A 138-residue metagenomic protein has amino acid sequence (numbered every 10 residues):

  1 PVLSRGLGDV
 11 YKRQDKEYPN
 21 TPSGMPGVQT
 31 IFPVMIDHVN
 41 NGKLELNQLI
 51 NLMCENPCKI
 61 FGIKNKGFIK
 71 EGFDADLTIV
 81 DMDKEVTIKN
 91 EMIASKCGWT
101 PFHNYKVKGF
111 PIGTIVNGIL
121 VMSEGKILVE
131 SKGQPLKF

Functional and structural regions predicted by a protein language model:
P1, F68, P101: Conserved beta-strand positions that form and line the central face of beta-propeller blades
P1-Y11: Single conserved hydrophobic/aromatic residue that forms the stacking wall/gate of nucleotide- or nucleobase-binding
D9-M82: His/Asp/Glu-enriched, well-ordered alpha-helical/loop segment that forms or immediately abuts the divalent-metal
E17-N20, D74-L136: C-terminal cap of metal-dependent C-N hydrolases
